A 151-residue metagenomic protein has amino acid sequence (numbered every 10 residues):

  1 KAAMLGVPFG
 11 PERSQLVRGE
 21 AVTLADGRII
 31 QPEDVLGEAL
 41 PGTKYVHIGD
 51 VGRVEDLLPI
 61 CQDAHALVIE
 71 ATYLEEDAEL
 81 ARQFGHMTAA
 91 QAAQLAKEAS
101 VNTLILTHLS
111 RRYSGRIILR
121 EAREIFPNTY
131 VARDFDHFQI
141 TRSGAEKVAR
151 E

Functional and structural regions predicted by a protein language model:
K1-H47, V51-P59, A66: Active-site-proximal loop/helix segment associated with metal-binding centers of metalloenzymes
V54-E151: Binuclear metal-ion centers of metallo-dependent hydrolases, dominated by the metallo-beta-lactamase
